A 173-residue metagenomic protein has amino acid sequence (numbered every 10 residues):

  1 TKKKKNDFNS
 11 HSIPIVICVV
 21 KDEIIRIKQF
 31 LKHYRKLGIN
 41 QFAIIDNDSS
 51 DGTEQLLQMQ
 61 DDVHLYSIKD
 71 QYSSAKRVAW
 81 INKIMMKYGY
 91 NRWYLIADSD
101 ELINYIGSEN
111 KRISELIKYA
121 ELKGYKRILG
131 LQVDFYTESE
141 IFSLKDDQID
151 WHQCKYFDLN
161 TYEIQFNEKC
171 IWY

Functional and structural regions predicted by a protein language model:
T1, V78, Y105-Y173: Catalytic-site signature of metal-activated, phosphate-bearing donor transferases, centered on the GT-A/GT-A-like
T1-K32: N-proximal low-complexity "stem/linker" segments adjacent to membrane-targeting elements
C18, I45-T53: Ser/Thr-glycine-rich phosphate-binding loops at phosphate-binding pockets of nucleotides, nucleotide cofactors
K32-Q41: Short, acidic, metal-binding catalytic loop of nucleotide-sugar glycosyltransferases
N40, R92, K126: Short acidic/polar active-site loop segments enriched in Thr and Asp
N40-D48, K69: Short beta-strand/loop segment that forms part of the nucleotide-sugar
I44, L95-D98, R127-L131: A structural signal for short, well-ordered beta-strand segments and their strand-loop junctions that often border
G52-I96, N104-N110: Active-site-proximal specificity loops/subdomain of glycosyltransferases
